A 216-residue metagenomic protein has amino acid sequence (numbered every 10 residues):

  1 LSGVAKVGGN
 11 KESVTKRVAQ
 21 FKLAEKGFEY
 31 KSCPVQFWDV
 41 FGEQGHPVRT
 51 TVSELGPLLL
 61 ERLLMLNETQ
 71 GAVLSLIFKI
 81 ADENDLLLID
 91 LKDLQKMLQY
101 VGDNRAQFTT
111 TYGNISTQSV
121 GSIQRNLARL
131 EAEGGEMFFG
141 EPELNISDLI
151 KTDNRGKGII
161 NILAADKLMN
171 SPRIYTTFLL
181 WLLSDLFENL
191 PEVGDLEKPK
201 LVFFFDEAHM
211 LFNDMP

Functional and structural regions predicted by a protein language model:
L1-P216: P-loop NTPase motor domains
